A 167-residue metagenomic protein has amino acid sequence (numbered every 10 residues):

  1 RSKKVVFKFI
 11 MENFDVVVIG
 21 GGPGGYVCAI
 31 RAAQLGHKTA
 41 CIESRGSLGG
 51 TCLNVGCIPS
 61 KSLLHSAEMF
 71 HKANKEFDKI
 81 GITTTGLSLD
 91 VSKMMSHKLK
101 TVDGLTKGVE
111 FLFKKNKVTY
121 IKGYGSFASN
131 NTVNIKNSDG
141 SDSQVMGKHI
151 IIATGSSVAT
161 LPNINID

Functional and structural regions predicted by a protein language model:
R1-I10: Short, Lys/Arg-enriched N-terminal segments with co-localized hydrophobic residues within the first ~10-30 amino acids
M11-G22: Beta1/beta-strand and adjacent pyrophosphate-binding region of the FAD-binding site in flavoprotein oxidoreductases
E12-F14, R31-H37, E43-D167: Glycine-rich flavin
I19, I42-E43: The conserved SAM/SAH-binding core of class I Rossmann-like methyltransferase domains, concentrating on the hydrophobic
G25: N-terminal Rossmann-fold NAD(P) dinucleotide-binding loop
C28: Aromatic/hydrophobic pocket-lining residues that form π-stacking "cages" and hydrophobic walls in ligand
